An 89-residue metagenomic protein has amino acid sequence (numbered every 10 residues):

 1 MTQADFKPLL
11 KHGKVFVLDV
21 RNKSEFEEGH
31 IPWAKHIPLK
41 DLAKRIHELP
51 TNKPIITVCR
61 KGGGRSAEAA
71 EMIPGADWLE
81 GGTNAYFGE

Functional and structural regions predicted by a protein language model:
M1-F16, K23-I56, R60-E89: Rhodanese-like catalytic fold shared by cysteine-dependent sulfurtransferases and DSP/PTP-type phosphatases
